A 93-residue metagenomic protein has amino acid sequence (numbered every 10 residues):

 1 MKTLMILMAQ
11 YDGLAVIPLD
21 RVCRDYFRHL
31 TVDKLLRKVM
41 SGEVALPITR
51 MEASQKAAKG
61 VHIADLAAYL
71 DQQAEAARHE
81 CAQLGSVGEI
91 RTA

Functional and structural regions predicted by a protein language model:
K2, D25-G60, C81, G85-I90: Major-groove DNA-recognition helix of helix-turn-helix-type DNA-binding domains
T3-K34, Y69-Q72: Polyanion-binding surface elements
Q10, Q55, Q72-Q73, Q83: Residue-identity detector for glutamine
P18-L19, P47, H62-D65: Helix N-cap / beta->alpha transition motif
L66-H79: C-terminal structural segments of small proteins and small subunits
